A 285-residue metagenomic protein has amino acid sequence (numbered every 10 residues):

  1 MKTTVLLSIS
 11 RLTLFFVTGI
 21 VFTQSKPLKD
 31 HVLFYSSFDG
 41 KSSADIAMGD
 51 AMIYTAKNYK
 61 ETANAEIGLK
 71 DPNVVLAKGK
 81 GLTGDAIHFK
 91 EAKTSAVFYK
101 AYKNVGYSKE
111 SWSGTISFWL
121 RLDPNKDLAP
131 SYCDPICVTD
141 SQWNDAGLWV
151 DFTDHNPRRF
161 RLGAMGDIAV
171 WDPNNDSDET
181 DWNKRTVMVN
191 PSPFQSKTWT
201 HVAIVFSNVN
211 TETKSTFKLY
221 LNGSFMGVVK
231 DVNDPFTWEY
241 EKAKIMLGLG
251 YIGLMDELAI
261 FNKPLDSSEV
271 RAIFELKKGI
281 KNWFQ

Functional and structural regions predicted by a protein language model:
M1-K26: Bacterial Sec-dependent N-terminal signal peptides
S25-Q285: Extracellular glycan-associated modules
